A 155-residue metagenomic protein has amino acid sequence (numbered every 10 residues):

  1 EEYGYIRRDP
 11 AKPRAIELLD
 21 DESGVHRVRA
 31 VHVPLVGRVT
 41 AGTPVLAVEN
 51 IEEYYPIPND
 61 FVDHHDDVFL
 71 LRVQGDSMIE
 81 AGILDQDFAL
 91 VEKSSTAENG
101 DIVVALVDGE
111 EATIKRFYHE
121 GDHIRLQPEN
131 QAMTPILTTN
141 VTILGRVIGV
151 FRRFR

Functional and structural regions predicted by a protein language model:
E1-L84, A112, H119-I124, I136 (+1 more regions): Short, positionally conserved secondary-structure boundary motifs
Q86-D87, D101: Structural motif
L90-V91, V104: Hydrophobic beta-strand signal
N99-I114, Y118-H123: Short, compositionally biased
E129-P135: Flexible, small-/acidic-enriched active-site or ligand-binding loops
T142-R155: Glycine/charge-rich catalytic "coupling/switch" loops of P-loop NTPases
